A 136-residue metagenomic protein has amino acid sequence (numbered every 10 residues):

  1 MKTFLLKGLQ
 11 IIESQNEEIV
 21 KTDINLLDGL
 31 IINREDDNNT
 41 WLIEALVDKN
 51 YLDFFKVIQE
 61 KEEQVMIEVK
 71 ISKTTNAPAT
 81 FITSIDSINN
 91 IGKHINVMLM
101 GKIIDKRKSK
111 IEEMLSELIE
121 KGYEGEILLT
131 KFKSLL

Functional and structural regions predicted by a protein language model:
M1-N38: N-terminal "first-domain core" detector
E18-D23, I43, I95-K102: Short, well-ordered strand-loop elements centered on a beta-strand within folded domains, enriched for acidic residues
I32-T80: Compact, well-ordered interaction domains used in eukaryotic information-processing assemblies
L52-F54, N76, G92, K106-K110: Intrinsically disordered, low-complexity acidic/polar segments
V57-K61, A79-D86, M100, M114: "Short basic amphipathic alpha-helical interaction patches in structured regions
S84-R107: Short peripheral tails and domain-boundary helices/loops at the edges of structured domains
I103-L136: Mixed-charge, glycine-accented linear interaction segment located at domain edges/termini
